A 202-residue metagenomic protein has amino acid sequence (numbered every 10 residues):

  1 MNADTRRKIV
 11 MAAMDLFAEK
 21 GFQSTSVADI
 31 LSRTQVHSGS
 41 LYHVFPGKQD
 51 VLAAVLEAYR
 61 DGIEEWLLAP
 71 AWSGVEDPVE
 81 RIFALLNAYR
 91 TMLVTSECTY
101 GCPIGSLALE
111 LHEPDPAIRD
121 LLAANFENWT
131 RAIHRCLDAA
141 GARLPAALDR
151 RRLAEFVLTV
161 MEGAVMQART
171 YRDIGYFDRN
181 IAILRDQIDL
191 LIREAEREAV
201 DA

Functional and structural regions predicted by a protein language model:
K8, A12-D50, A54: Helix-turn-helix
A54, L68-Y100, A147-V157: Hydrophobic alpha-helical connector segments
E57-I63: Short, basic, alpha-helical segments at the C-terminal edge of helix-turn-helix-like DNA-binding modules
E65, E80, A84-R135: Short secondary-structure transition hinges
G74, P114-P116, E127-L153, L190-A202: Hydrophobic alpha-helical bundle segments that form small-molecule/ligand-binding pockets
E80, D120-A124, A139-L158, R172-G175 (+1 more regions): All-alpha amphipathic helical-bundle segments outside canonical DNA-binding/catalytic cores that form hydrophobic
M92-T95, R135, L158-Y176, Q187-E196: Amphipathic C-terminal alpha-helical segment
G105, A147-Q167, I183-Q187: Hydrophobic alpha-helical segments that form the core of small-molecule binding pockets and/or dimer interfaces
